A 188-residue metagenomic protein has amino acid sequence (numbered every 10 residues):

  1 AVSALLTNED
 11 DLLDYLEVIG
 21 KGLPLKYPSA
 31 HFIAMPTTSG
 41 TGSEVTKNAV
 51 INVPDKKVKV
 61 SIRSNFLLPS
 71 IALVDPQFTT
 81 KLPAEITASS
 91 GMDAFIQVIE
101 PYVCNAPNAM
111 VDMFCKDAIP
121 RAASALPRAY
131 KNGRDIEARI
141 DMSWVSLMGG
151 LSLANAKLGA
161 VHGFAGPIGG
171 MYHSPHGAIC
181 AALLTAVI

Functional and structural regions predicted by a protein language model:
A1-Q77: Glycine/threonine-rich beta-strand-loop-alpha-helix active-site module that forms ligand/phosphate-binding
V2-L6, V98-I99, A122-A125, V145-G150 (+3 more regions): Buried hydrophobic packing segments
D14-E17, D141, A181-L183: Beta-strand segments within the central parallel beta-sheet cores of soluble alpha/beta enzyme folds
S43, I51, L82, G169 (+1 more regions): Active-site-proximal flexible loops/turns
N48-A156: Carboxylate- and glycine-rich phosphate/diphosphate-binding segment that chelates Mg2+/Mn2+
A156-I188: C-terminal catalytic subdomain
